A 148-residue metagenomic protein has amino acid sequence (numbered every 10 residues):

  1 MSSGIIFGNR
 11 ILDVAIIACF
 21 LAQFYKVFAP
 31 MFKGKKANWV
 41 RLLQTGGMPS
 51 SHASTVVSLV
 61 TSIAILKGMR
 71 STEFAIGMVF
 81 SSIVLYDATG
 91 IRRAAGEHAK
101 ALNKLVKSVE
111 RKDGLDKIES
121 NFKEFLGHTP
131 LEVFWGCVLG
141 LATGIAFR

Functional and structural regions predicted by a protein language model:
M1-F24, F32-K35: Helix-loop-helix hairpins and the membrane-proximal interhelical loops of multi-pass alpha-helical transport proteins
F20-Y25, N38-R148: Membrane-embedded catalytic cores of phosphoryl/pyrophosphoryl-handling enzymes
